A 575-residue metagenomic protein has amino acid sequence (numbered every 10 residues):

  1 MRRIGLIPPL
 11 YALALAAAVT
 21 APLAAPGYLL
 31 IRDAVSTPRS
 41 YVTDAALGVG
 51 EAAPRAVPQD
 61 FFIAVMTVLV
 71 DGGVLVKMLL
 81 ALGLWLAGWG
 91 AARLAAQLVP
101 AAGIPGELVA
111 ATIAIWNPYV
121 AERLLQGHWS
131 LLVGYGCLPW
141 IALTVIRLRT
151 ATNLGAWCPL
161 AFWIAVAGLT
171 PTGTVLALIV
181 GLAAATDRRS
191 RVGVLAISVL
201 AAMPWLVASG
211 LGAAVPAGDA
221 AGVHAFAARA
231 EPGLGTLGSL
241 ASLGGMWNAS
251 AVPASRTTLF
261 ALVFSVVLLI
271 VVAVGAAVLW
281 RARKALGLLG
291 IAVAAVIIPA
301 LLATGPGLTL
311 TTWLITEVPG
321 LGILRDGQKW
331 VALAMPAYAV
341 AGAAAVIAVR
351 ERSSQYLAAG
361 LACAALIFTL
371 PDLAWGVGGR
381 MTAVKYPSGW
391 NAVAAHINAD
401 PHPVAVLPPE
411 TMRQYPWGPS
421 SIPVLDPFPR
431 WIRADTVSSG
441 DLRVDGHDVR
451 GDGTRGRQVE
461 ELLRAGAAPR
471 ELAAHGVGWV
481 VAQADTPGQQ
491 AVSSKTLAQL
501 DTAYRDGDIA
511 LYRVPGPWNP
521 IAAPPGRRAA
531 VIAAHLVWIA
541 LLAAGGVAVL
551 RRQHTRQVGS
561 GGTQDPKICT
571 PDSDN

Functional and structural regions predicted by a protein language model:
P9-L13, D219-A221, A365-N575: Extracytoplasmic
Y11-E51, V194-A241, P401-L425, R430: Aromatic-rich transmembrane-lumenal/periplasmic boundary elements in polytopic membrane proteins
A12-G88, T112, W116-L124, W129-Y135: Membrane-interface coil-to-helix junctions
A18, W85-L98, G103-T186, R191-S209 (+2 more regions): Membrane-embedded helix bundles of polyisoprenyl
A46-L47, L195, M203-L279, R464 (+4 more regions): Periplasmic/ER-lumenal interhelical loops and adjacent helix-loop junctions in multi-pass membrane proteins
L47, V120-L132, A254-L259, L289-A341 (+3 more regions): Membrane-helix boundary/interfacial segments in multi-pass membrane proteins
A101, L182, V199, A343-D372 (+3 more regions): Signature aromatic-anchored transmembrane alpha helix within multi-pass, membrane-resident enzymes that catalyze glycan
G193, G245, A261-V296, I347 (+1 more regions): Hydrophobic, aromatic-rich transmembrane alpha-helices and their immediate juxtamembrane boundary segments
